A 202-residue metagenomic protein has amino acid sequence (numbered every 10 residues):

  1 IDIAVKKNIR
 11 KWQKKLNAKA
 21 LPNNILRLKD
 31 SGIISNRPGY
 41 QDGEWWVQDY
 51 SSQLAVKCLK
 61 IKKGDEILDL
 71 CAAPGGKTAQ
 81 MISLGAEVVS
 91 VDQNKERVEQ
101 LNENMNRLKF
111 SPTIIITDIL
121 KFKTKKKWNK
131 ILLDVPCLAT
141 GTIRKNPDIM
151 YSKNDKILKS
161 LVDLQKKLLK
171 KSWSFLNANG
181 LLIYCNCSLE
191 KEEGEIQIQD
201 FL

Functional and structural regions predicted by a protein language model:
I1-L202: S-adenosylmethionine
